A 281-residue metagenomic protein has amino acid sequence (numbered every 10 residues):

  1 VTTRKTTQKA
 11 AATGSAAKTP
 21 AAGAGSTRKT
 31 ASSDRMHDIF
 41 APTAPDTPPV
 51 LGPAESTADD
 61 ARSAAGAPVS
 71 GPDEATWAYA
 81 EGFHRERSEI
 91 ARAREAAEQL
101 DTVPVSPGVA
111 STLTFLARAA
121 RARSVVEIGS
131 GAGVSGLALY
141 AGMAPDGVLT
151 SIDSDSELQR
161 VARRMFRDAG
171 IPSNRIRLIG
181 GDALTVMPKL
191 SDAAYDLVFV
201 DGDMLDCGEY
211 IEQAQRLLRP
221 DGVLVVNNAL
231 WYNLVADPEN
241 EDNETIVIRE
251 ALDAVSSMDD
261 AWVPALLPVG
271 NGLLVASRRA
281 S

Functional and structural regions predicted by a protein language model:
V1-K9, A17-L197, M204-V225, A229-S281: A short alpha-helical cap/connector motif
T13: Basic, alpha-helical nucleic-acid-binding regions used in initiation and control of genome expression
